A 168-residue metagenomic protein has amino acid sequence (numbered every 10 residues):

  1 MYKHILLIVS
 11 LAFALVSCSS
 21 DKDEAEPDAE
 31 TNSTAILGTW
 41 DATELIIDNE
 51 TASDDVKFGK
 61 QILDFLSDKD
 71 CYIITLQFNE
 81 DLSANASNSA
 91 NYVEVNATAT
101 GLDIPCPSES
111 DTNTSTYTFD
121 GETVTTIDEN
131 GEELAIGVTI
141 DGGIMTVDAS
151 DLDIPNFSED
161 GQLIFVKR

Functional and structural regions predicted by a protein language model:
M1-H4, S19: Positively charged n-region of N-terminal signal peptides that target proteins for export
I5-S10: Sec-dependent signal peptide hydrophobic core
A14-S17: C-terminal motif of bacterial Sec signal peptides marking the signal peptidase cleavage site
S19-R168: Lipid interaction determinants
